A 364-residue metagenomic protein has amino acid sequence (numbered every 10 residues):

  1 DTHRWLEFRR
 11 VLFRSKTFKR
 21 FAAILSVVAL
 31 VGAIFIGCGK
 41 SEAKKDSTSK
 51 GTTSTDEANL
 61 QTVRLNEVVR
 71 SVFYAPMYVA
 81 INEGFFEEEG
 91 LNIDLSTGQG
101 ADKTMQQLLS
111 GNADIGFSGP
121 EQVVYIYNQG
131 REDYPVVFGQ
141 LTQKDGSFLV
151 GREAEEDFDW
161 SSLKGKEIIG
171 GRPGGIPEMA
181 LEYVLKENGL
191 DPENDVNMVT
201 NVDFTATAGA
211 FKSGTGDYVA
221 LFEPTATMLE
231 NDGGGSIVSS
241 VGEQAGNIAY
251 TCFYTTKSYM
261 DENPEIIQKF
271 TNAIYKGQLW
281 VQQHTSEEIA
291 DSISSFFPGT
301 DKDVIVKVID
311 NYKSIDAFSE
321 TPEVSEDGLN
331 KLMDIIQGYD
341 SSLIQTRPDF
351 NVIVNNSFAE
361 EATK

Functional and structural regions predicted by a protein language model:
D1-V11: Single conserved hydrophobic/aromatic residue that forms the stacking wall/gate of nucleotide- or nucleobase-binding
R14-L25: Bacterial N-terminal signal peptides that target proteins for export
L25-A33: Bacterial N-terminal signal peptides
F35-K50: Bacterial lipoprotein signal-peptidase II cleavage site
D46, K50-E193, N197-N201, D217-E223 (+3 more regions): Short, glycine-/small- and polar/acidic-enriched structural segments that line small-molecule recognition paths
Q122, F204-F297: Pocket-lining segment of extracytoplasmic ligand-binding domains
D261-I344: Secondary-structure end/capping motifs
N330-K364: Conserved C-terminal helix/tail region of periplasmic/extracytoplasmic solute-binding proteins
